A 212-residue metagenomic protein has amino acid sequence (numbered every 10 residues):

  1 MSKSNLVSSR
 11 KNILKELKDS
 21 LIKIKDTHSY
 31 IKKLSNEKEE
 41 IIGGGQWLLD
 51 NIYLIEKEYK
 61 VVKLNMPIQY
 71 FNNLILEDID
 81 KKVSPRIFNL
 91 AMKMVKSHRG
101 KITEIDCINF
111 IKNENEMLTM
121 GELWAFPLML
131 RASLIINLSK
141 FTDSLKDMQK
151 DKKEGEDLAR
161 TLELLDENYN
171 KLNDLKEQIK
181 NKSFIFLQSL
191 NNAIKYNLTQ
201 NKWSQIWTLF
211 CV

Functional and structural regions predicted by a protein language model:
M1-N12, K18, K25, E156-V212: Basic, amphipathic N-terminal segments
S2-K81, N109, A132: ATP-dependent phospho-/nucleotidyl transfer catalytic cores
K23, S133-N137, V212: Core structural elements
T27-Y30, E58-N65, Q69, K93 (+5 more regions): Generic, well-ordered alpha-helical scaffold segments in large soluble proteins
N72, W124-F126: A short glycine-rich, hydrophobically flanked beta-strand micro-motif that places a catalytic Asp/Glu for divalent metal
V83-L123, L130-Q149: Active-site activation/catalytic loop segments of kinase-like enzymes and analogous catalytic loops in related
